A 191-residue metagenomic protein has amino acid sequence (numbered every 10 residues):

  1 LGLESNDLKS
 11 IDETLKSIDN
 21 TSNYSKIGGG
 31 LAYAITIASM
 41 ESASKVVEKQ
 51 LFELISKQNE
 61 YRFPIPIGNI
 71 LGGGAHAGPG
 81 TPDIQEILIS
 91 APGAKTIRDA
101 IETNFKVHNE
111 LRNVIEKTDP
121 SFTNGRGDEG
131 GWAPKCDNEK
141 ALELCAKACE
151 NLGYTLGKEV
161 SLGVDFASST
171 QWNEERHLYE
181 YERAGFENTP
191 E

Functional and structural regions predicted by a protein language model:
L1-K49, I101: Metal- or metallocofactor-binding catalytic centers and their adjacent structured scaffolds across diverse enzyme
L8, E48-K49, P64, T81 (+1 more regions): Alpha-helix initiation and N-capping motif
S17-T21, K57-Y61, L71, G93: Acidic, glycine-rich active-site loops and adjacent beta-strand->loop/helix elements that engage anionic groups
T21-S44, I65-P82, D128-G131, V164-S168: Conserved phosphate/anionic-ligand binding catalytic regions in large, soluble enzymes, centered on
K45-L54, E150-G157: Active-site phosphate-binding and catalytic loops of NTP-dependent enzymes
K49-I67: Glycine/threonine-rich beta-strand-loop-alpha-helix active-site module that forms ligand/phosphate-binding
H76-E191: Metal-dependent enolase-superfamily TIM-barrel catalytic cores that perform enediolate-based chemistry
